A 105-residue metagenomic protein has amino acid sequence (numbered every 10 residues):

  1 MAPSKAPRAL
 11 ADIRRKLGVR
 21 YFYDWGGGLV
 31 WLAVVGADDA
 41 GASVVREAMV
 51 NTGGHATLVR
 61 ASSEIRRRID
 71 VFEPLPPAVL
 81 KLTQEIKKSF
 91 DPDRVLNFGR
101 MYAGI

Functional and structural regions predicted by a protein language model:
M1-I105: Conserved glycine-rich FAD pyrophosphate-binding loop
